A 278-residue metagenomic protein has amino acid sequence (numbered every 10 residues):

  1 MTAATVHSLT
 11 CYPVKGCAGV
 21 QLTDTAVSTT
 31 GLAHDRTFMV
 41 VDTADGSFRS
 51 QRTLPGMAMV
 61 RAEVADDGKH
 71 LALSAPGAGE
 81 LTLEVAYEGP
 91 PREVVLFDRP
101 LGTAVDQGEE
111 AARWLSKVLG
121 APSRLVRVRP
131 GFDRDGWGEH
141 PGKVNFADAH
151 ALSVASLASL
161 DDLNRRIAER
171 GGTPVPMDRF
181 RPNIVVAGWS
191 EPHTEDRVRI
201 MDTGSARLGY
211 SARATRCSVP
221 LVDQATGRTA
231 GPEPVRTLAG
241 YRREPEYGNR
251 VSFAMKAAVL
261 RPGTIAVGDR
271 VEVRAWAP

Functional and structural regions predicted by a protein language model:
M1-P278: Metal-cofactor-dependent catalytic cores
